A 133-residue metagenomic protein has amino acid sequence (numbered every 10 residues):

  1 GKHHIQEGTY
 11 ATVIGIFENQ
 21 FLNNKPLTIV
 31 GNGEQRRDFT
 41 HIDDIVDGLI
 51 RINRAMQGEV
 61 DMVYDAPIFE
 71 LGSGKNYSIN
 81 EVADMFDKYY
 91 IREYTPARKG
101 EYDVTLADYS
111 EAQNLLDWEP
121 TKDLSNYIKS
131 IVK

Functional and structural regions predicted by a protein language model:
G1-T12: Flexible, glycine-rich beta-alpha linker
T12-V13, A107: Short, conserved clusters of charged catalytic residues that mark active-site and nucleotide-handling motifs
N19-K133: C-terminal substrate-binding subdomain of Rossmann-fold SDR/epimerase-dehydratase oxidoreductases
